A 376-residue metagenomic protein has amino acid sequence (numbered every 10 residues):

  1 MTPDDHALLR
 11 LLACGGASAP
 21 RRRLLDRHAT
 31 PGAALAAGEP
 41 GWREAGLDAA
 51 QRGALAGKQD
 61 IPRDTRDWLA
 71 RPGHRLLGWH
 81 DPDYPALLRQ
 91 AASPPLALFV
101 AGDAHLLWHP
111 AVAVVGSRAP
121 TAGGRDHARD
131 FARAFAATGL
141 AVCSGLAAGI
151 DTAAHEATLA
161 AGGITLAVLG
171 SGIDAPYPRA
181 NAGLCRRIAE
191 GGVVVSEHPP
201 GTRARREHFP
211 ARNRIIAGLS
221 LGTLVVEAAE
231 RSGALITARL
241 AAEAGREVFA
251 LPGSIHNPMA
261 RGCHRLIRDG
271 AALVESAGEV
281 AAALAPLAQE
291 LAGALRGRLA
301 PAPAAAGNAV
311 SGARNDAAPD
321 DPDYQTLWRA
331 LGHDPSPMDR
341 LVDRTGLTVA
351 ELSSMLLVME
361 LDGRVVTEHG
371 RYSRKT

Functional and structural regions predicted by a protein language model:
M1-D4, D67-P72, G78-T376: Glycine-biased, small-residue-rich flexible motifs in mid-sequence functional cores and linkers
M1-D83, M338, A350, D362-R371 (+1 more regions): Short, small/acidic-rich helices and loops at N termini and domain boundaries of DNA replication/processing enzymes
